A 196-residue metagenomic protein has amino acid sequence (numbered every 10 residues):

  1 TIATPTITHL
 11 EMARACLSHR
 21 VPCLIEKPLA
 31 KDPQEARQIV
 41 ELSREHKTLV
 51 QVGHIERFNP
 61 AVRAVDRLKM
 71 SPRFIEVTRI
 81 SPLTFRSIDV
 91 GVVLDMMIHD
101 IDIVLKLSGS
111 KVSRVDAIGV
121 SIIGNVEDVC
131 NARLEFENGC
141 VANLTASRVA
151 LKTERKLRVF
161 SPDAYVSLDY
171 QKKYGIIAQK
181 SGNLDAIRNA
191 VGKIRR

Functional and structural regions predicted by a protein language model:
T1-L42: Beta-loop-alpha module in the N-terminal Rossmann-like domain of NAD(P)-dependent dehydrogenases, especially those
I2, I25, V50-V52, L168: Hydrophobic residues in well-ordered beta-strands that form the structural core
I7, A30-S87: A contiguous active-site-proximal alpha/beta segment in oxidoreductase catalytic domains
L17-S18, R44, M70, G109: Residue-level signal for alpha-helix termini/capping positions
G53-P60, L83-V112: Mid-domain beta-loop-alpha active-site segment that forms a flexible, acidic cofactor/metal-binding surface
I55, D163-R196: C-terminal glycine/acidic-rich active-site capping loop/insertion
I101-Y174: Contiguous beta-strand/loop segments that form the cofactor/metal-binding neighborhood of enzyme cores
